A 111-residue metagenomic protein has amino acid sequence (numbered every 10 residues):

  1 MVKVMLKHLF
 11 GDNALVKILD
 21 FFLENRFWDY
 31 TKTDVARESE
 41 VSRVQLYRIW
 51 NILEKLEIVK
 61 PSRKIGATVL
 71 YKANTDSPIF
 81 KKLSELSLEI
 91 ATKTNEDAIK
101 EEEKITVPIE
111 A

Functional and structural regions predicted by a protein language model:
K7-L15, T31, K64-E85: Short, cationic-aromatic polyanion-contact patches
L23-W28: Short helix-capping/hinge SLiMs at alpha-helix to coil transitions
K32-R37: A short acidic, leucine-rich amphipathic alpha-helix
V44: Key DNA-contact positions within bacterial/archaeal DNA-binding proteins
W50-N51: Short, hydrophobic-biased segments on the C-terminal half of alpha helices that form "recognition helices"
E57: Glycine-centered, phosphate/nucleic-acid-interacting loop/turn motifs that mediate DNA/RNA or nucleotide
P78-A111: Amphipathic alpha-helical dimerization/coiled-coil segments that flank or bridge DNA-binding/regulatory modules
